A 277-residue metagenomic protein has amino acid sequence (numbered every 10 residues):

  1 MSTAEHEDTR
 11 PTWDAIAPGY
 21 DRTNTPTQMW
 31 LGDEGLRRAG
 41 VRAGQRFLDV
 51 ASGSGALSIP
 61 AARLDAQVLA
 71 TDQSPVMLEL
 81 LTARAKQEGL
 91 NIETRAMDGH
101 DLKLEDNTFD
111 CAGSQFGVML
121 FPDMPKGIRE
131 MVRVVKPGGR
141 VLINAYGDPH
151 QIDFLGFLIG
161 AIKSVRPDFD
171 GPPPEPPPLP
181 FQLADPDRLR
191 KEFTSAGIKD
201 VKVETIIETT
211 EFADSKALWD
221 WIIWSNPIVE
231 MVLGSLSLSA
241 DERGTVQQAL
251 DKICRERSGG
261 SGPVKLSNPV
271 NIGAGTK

Functional and structural regions predicted by a protein language model:
M1-Q45, A56-P60, M77-E88: Conserved class I S-adenosyl-L-methionine
T9, T27-Q28, S54-A56, L179-K277: Conserved Class I S-adenosyl-L-methionine
R46-L102, C111, K126: Class I SAM-dependent methyltransferase SAM/SAH-binding core
R84-A85, I162, F193, C254: Conserved hydrophobic residues forming the short capping helix/wall of the S-adenosyl-L-methionine
D110-P125, G147: A short SAM/SAH-binding and catalytic strip from SAM-dependent methyltransferases
P125-K126, K136-A213: Conserved catalytic/acceptor-binding region of the Class I
